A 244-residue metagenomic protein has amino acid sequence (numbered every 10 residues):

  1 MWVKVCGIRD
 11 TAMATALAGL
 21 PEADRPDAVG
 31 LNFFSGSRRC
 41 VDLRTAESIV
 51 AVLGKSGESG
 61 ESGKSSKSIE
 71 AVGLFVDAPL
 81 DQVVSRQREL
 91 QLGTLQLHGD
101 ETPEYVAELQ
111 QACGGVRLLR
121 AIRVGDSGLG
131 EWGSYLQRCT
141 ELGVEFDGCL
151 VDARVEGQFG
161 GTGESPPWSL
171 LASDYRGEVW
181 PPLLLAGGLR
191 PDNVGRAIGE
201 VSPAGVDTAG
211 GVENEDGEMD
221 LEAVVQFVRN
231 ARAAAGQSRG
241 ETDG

Functional and structural regions predicted by a protein language model:
W2-P21: N-terminal basic/disordered segments at the start of proteins
A14, A46, V83-V84, V106 (+3 more regions): Generic hydrophobic/aromatic pocket-lining and core-packing "Φ" positions
L17, L95, C149, P167 (+4 more regions): Conserved, mostly hydrophobic/aromatic
D24-R38, Q96-T102, A153-Q158, V201-V225: Glycine-rich phosphate-binding active-site loops on the catalytic face of alpha/beta enzymes
F33-C40, V50-G57, K67-L74, A78-L185: Conserved anion-binding
T45-L53, E108-L109, A209-G244: C-terminal helical cap(s) of enzyme catalytic domains, especially alpha/beta-barrels
K55-K67, Q237, E241: Intrinsically disordered, low-complexity segments used as extracellular stalks/linkers and nuclear/regulatory IDRs
G177-V179, L183-E200, E213: A C-terminal functional module that forms or caps the active site or interfaces directly with catalytic machinery
